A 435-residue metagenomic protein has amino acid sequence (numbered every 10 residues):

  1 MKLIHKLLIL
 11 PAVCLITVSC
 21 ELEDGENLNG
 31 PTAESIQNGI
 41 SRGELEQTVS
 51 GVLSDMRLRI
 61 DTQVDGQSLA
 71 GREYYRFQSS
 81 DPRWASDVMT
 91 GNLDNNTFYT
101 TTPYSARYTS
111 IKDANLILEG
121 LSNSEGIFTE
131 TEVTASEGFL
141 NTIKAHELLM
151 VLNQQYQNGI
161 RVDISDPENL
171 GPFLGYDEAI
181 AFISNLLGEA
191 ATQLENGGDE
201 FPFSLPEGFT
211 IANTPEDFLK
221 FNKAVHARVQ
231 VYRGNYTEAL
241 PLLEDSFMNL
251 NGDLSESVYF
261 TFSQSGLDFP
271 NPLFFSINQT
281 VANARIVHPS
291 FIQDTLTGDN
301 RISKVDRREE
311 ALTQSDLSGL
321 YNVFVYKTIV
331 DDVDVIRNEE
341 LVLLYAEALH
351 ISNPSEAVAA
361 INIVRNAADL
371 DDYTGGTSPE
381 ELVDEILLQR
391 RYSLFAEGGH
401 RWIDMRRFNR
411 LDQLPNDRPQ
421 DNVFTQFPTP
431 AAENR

Functional and structural regions predicted by a protein language model:
M1-V18: Sec-dependent bacterial lipoprotein signal peptides
C20-L69, D372, L411-R435: Membrane-proximal, proline-rich intrinsically disordered regions
E21-L22, S184-G197, L219-S255: Aromatic-residue-lined binding/catalytic grooves and analogous aromatic/hydrophobic interfacial grooves in multimeric
E46, W84-Q155, L170-D177, L187-G188 (+5 more regions): Conserved, well-structured interaction surfaces
I180, Y236, P354-S355: TPR-repeat structural position
G234-V342, P379, E385, Q389-S393 (+5 more regions): Hydrophobic-face positions in mid-chain alpha helices that act as interaction patches
